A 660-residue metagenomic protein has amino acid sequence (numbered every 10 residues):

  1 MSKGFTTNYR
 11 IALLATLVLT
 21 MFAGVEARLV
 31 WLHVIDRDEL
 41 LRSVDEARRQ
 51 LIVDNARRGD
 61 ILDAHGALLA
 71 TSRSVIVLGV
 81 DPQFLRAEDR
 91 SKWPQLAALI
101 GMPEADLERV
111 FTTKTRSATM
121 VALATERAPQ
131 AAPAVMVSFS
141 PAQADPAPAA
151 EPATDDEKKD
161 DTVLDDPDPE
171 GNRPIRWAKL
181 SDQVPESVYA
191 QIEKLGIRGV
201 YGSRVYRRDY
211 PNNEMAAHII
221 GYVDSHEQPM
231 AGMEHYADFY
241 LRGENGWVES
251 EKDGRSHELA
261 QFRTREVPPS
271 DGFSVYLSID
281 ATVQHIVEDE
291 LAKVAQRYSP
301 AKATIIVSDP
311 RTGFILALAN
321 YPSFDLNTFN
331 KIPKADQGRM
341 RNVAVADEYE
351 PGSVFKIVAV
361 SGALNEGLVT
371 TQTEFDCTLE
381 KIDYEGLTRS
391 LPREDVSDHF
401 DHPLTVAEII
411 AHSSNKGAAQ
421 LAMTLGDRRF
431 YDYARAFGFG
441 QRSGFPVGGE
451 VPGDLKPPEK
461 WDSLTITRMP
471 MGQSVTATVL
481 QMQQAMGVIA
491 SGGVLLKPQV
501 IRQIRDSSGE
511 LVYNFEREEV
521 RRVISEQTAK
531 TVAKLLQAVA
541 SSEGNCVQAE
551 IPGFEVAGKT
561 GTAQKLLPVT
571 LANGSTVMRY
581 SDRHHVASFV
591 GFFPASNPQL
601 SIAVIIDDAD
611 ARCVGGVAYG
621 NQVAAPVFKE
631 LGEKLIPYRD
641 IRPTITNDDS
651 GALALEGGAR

Functional and structural regions predicted by a protein language model:
G4-E39: Hydrophobic alpha-helical transmembrane signal-anchor segments
L41-R58: Short extracytoplasmic/periplasmic juxtamembrane "stem" segments immediately C-terminal to an N-terminal membrane anchor
V53-R57, S299-K302, P498: Short, small/polar residue-rich loop motifs at catalytic or cofactor-binding pockets
A56, S72-V77, D81, V223-H226 (+1 more regions): Short beta->alpha transition motifs characteristic of CBS
A70, R127-A132, S138, D145 (+7 more regions): Beta-lactam-recognizing serine transpeptidase/beta-lactamase-like catalytic domain environment
A70, V80, F84, K92-I100 (+6 more regions): Small/polar-residue-rich segments within soluble enzyme cores
W177, L259-A303: Conserved, well-ordered alpha-helix/loop/beta-strand core segments that scaffold catalytic motifs
